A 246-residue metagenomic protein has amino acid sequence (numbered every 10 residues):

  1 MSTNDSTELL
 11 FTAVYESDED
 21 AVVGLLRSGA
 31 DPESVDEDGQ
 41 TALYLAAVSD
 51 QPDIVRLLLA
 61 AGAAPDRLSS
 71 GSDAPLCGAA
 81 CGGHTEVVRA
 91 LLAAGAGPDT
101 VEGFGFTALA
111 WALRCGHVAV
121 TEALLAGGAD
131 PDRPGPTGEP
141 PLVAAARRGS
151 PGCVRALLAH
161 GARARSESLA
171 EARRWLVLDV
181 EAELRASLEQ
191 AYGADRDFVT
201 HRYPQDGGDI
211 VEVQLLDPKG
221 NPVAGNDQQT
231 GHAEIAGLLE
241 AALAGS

Functional and structural regions predicted by a protein language model:
M1-L9, R155-S246: Ankyrin-repeat-protein effector appendages
A21, D53-I54, E86-V87, A119-V120 (+2 more regions): Conserved ankyrin/ankyrin-like repeat signature
